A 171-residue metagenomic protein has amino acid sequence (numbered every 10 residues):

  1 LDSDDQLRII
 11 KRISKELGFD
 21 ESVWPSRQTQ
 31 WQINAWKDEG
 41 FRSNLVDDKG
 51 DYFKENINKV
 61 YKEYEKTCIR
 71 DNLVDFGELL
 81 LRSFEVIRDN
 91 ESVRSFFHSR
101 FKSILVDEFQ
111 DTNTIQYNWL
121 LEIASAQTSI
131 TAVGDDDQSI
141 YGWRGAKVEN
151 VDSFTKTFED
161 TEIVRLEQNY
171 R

Functional and structural regions predicted by a protein language model:
L1-Q32, L45, D152, E162: Conserved P-loop NTPase-based nucleic-acid remodeling module centered on helicase motor cores
D4, I9, T29-K37, G50-Y64: Conserved Walker-type P-loop NTP-binding/catalytic site
I13-D20, W36, S43, Y64-D71 (+2 more regions): Alpha-helix C-capping/helix-to-loop hinge sites
G18-E21, D47-Y52, E91-S92, D160: Short, glycine- and charge-enriched coil/turn segments that flank and shape catalytic ligand pockets
E39-D48, L120: Short, charged amphipathic alpha-helical segments flanked by flexible coils
G50-S153, R165-Y170: Conserved helicase NTPase motor core
T157-V164: Interdomain hinge/linker at the junction between the two RecA-like core domains of SF2 helicases
